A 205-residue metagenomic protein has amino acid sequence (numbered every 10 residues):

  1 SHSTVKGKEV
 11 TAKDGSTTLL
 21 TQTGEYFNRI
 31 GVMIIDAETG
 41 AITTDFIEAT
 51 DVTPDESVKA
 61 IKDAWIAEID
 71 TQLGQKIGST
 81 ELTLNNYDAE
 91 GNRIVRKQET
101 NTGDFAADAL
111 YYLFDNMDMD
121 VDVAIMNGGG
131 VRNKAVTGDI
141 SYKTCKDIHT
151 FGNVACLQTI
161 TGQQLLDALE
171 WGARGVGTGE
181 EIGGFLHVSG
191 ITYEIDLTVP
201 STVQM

Functional and structural regions predicted by a protein language model:
S1-K76, V176-L186: Active-site-adjacent helix-turn-beta-strand microarchitecture at beta-sheet edges that either contains or buttresses
V10-L19, R29, T39-T43, F105-M205: Feature captures C-terminal
Q22-Y26, E99-N101, K146: Short Gly/Pro-enriched turn/cap motifs at secondary-structure boundaries
D45-I47, G78-L82, L157-T159: Short amphipathic
V52-I140: Hard-cation-handling environments
